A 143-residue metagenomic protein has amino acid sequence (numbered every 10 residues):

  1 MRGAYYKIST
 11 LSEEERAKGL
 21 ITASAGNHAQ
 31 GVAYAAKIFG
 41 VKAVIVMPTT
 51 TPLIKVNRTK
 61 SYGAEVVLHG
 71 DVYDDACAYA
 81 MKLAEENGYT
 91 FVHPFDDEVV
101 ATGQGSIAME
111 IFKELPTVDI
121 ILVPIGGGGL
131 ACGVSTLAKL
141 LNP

Functional and structural regions predicted by a protein language model:
M1-P143: PLP-dependent amino-acid enzyme catalytic core
